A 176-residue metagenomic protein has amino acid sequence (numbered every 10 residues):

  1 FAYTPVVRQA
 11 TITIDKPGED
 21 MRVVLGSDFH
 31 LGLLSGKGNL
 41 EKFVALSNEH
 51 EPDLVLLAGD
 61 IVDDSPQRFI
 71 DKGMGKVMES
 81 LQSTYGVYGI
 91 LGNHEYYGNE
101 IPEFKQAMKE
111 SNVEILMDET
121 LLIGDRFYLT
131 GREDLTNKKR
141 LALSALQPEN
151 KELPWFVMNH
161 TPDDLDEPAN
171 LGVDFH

Functional and structural regions predicted by a protein language model:
F1-R22: Acidic, histidine-bearing metal-coordination/catalytic regions of metal-dependent phosphoesterases
D15-H176: Soluble catalytic domains of enzymes that build or remodel membrane lipids, polysaccharides, and related
